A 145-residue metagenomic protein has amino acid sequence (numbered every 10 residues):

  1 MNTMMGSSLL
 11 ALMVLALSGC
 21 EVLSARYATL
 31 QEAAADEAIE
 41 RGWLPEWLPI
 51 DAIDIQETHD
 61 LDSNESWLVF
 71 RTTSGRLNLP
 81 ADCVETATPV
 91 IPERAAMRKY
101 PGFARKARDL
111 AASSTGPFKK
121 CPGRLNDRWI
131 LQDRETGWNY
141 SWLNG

Functional and structural regions predicted by a protein language model:
M1-L9: Bacterial N-terminal signal peptides that target proteins for export
A16-G19: C-terminal motif of bacterial Sec signal peptides marking the signal peptidase cleavage site
E21-L23: Bacterial signal peptide processing site
A25, V84-T86, E135: Positively charged, small/polar-rich N-terminal and surface patches that mediate targeting and assembly and bind
R26-D54: N-terminal "mature-domain start" segment
Y27, V90, R128: Cys/His-rich zinc-coordinating "finger/knuckle" motifs
E46-S114: Mature extracytoplasmic domains of secretory-pathway proteins
S114-G145: A short, solvent-exposed beta-edge/loop patch
